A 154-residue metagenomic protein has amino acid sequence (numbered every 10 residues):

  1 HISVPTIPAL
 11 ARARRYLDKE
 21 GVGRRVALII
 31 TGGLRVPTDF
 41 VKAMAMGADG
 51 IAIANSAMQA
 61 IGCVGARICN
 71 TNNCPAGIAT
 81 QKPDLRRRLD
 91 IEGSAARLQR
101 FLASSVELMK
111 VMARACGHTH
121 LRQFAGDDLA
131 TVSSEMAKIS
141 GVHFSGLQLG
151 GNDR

Functional and structural regions predicted by a protein language model:
H1-R86: Glycine-rich phosphate/ribose-binding loops and adjacent secondary-structure elements that form binding surfaces
D90-R154: C-terminal extensions of enzymes
